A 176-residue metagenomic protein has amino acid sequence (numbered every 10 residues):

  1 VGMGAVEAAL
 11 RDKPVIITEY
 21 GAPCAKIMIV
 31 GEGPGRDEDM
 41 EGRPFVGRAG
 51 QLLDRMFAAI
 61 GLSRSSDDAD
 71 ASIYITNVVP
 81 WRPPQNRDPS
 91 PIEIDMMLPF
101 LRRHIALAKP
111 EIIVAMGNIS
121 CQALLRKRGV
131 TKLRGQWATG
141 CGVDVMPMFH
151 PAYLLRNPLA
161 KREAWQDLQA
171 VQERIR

Functional and structural regions predicted by a protein language model:
V1-R176: A polyanion-binding, active-site-adjacent surface
